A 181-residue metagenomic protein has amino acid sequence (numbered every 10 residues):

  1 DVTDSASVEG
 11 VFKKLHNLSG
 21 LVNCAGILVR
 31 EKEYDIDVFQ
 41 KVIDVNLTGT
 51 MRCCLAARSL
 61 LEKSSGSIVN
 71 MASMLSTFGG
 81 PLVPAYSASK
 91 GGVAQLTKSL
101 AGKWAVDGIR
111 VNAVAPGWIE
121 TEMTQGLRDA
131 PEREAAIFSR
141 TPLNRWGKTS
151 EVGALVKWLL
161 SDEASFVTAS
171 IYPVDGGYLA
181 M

Functional and structural regions predicted by a protein language model:
C24-V29, G177: Conserved NAD(P)H cofactor-binding loop of Rossmann-fold oxidoreductase domains
R30-I43, I137: Substrate-binding pocket helix/loop in short-chain dehydrogenase/reductase
I43, C54, S89, T97: Active-site helix of classical SDR
S59, G102-V106, S165: Alpha-helical segment proximal to the catalytic Tyr-Lys
S73: Residue(s) in the substrate-gating loop at a strand-loop-helix junction that position the organic substrate next
F78, K157, T168-M181: Short C-terminal tail/terminal secondary-structure segment of NAD(P)H-dependent dehydrogenase/reductase domains
G79-S87, S99, M123: Active-site loop-to-helix junction immediately N-terminal to the catalytic Tyr of the SDR YXXXK motif in Rossmann-fold
